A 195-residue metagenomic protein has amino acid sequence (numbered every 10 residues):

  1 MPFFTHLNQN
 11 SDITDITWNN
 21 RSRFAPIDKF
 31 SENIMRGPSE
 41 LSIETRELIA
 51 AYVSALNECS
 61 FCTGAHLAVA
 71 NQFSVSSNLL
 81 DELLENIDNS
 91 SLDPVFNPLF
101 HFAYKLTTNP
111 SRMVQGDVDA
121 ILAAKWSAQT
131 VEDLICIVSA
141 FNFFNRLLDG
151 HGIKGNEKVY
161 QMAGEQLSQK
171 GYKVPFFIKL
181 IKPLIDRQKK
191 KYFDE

Functional and structural regions predicted by a protein language model:
M1-E195: Hydrophobic alpha-helical segments
